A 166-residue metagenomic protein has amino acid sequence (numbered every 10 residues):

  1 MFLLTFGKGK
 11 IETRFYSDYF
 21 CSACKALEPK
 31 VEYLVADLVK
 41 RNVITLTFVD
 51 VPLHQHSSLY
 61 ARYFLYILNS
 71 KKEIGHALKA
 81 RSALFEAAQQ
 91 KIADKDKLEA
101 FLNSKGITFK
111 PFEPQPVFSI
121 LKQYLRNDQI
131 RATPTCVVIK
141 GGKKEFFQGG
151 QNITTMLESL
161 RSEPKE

Functional and structural regions predicted by a protein language model:
M1-E12: A short beta-strand-turn-helix
M1-F2, E32-Y33, L121-Y124: A generic local structural motif
G7, V49-D50, I107-P111: Residues at structural and domain junctions
R14-Y19, K25-N103, D128-R131: Structural alpha/beta surface segment adjacent to cysteine/selenocysteine redox centers across thiol/disulfide enzymes
Y16, E99-E166: C-terminal cap of thioredoxin/glutaredoxin-like
S22, K30, P116, I120: Short alpha-helical
